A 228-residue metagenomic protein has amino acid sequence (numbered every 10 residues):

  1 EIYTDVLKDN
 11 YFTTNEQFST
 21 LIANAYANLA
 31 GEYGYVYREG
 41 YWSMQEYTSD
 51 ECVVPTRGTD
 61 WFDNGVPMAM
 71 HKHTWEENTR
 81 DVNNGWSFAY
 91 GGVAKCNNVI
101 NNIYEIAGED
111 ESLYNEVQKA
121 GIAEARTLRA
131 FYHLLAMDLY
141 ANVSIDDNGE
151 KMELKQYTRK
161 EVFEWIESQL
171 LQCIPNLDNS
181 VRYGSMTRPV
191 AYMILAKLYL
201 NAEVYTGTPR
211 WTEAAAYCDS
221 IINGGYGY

Functional and structural regions predicted by a protein language model:
E1, M137-D147, W211-T212: Short, well-structured active-site flanking segments
E1-D50, V54, A69-H71, E116 (+1 more regions): Acidic, glycine-rich segments characteristic of secretory precursors and extracytoplasmic regions
E16, Y90, A94, P189 (+2 more regions): A structural signal for well-ordered alpha-helical segments within the folded catalytic domains of diverse enzymes
S19, A27-Y33, G58-Y140, M152-E161 (+1 more regions): Conserved, well-structured interaction surfaces
V36-T59, D178-M193, L200-Y228: Short, surface-exposed recognition loops and adjoining beta-strand edges that mediate ligand/DNA contacts, enriched
V93-N97, E164-Q172, R210-S220: Helix-turn-helix repeat elements of alpha-solenoid scaffolds
I145-G149, Y192-I194: Short, conserved phosphate-binding/catalytic loop or strand-edge motifs used in phosphoryl-/nucleotidyl-transfer
